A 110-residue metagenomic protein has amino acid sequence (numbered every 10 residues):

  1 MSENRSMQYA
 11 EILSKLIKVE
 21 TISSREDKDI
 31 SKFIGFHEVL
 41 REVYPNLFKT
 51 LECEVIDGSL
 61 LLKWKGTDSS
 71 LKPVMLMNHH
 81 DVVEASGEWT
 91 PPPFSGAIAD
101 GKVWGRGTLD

Functional and structural regions predicted by a protein language model:
M1-D110: Acidic/His- and Gly-rich active-site-bordering loop/insert found across diverse amide/peptide-bond hydrolases
